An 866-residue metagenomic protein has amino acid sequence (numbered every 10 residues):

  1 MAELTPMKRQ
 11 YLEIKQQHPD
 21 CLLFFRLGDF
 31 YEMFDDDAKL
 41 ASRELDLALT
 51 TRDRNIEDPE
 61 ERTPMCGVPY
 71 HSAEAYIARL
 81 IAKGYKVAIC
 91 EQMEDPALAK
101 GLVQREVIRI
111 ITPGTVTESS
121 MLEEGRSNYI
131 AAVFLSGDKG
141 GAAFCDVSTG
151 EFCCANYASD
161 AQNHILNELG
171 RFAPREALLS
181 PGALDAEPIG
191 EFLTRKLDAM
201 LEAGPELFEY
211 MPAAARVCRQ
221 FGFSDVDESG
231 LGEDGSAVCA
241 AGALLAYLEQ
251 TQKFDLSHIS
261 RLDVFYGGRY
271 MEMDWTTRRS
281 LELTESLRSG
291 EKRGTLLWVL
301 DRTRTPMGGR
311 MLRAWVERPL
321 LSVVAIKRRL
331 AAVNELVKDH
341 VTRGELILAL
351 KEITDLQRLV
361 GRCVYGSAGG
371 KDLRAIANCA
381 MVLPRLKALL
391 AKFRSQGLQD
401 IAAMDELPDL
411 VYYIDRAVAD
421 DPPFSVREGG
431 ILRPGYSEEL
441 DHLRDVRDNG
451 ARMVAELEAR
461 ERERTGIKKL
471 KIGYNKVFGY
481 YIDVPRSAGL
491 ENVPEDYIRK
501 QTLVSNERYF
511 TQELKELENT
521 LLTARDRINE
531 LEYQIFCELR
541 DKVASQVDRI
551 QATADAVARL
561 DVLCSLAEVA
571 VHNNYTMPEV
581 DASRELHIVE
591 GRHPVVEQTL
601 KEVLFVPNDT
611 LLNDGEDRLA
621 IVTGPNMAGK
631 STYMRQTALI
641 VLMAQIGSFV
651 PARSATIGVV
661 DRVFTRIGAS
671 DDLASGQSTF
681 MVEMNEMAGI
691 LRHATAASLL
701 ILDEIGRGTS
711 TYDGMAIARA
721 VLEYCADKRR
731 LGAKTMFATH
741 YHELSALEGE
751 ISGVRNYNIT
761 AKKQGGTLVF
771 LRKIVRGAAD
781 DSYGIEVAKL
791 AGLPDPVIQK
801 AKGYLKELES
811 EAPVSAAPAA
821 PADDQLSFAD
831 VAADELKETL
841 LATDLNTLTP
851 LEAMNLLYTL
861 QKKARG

Functional and structural regions predicted by a protein language model:
M1-E335, G344, K351, D355-V364 (+2 more regions): Charged catalytic and DNA/RNA-contacting regions of genome-maintenance and nucleic-acid-processing enzymes
D35-D36, D234, R304, L312-W315 (+6 more regions): ATPase nucleotide-binding head domains, primarily ABC-like/P-loop NTPase cores
I89-V107, A556-C564, V571, T735-A738: Amphipathic alpha-helical
C90, P113-L122, F254-D255, R394 (+6 more regions): Active-site phosphate-binding and catalytic loops of NTP-dependent enzymes
Y365, G369, V382, P434-G435 (+2 more regions): Charged, surface-exposed helical/loop "interaction arms" that form contiguous linear patches used for dimerization
G369, Y858-T859, K863-R865: Short, small/acidic-rich helices and loops at N termini and domain boundaries of DNA replication/processing enzymes
L503-D541: Extended, charged coiled-coil "arm/hinge" scaffolds of SMC/Rad50-like chromosome-maintenance ATPases and other large
